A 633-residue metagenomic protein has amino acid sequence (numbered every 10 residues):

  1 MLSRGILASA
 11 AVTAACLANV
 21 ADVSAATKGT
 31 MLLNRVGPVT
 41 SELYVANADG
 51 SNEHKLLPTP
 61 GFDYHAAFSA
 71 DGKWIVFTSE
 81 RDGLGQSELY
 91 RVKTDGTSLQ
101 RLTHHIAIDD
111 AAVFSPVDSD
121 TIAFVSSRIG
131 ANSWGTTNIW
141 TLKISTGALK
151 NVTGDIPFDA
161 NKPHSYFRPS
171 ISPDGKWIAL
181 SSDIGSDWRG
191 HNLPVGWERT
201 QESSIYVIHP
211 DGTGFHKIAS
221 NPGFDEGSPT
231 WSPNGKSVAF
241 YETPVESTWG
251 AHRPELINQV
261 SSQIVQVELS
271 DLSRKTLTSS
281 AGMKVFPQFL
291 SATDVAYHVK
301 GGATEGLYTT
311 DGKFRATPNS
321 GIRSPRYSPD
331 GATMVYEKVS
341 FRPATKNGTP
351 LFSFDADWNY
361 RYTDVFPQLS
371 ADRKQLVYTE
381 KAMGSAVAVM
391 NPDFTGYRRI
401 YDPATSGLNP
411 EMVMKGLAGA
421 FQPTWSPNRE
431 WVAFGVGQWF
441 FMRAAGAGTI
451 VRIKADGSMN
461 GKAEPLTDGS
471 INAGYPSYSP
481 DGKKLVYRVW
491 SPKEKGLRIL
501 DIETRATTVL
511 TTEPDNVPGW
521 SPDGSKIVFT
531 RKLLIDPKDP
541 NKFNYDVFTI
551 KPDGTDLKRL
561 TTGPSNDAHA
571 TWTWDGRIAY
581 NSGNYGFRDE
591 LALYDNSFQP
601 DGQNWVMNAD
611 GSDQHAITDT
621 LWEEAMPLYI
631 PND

Functional and structural regions predicted by a protein language model:
M1-S9: Bacterial N-terminal signal peptides that target proteins for export
A15-D22: C-terminal segment of classical bacterial N-terminal signal peptides
A26-T27, A70-D71, P116-D118, P173-D174 (+9 more regions): Residue-level detector of Asp-centered blade-edge/turn motifs that repeat once per structural unit in beta-propeller
M31, I75, I122, I178 (+8 more regions): Hydrophobic beta-strand positions that form the internal "hydrophobic ladder" of WD40/Gbeta-like beta-propeller blades
R35-E42, L57-F62, T78-Y90, H104-I108 (+20 more regions): A flexible loop/linker signature enriched in serine peptidases of the S9 family
N47-S51, K93-T97, K143-G147, H209-T213 (+8 more regions): Short loop/turn segments that connect beta-strands within beta-propeller blades
Q599-P600, G611-D633: Blade-level signature of beta-propeller repeat domains, shared across WD40, Kelch, NHL, RCC1 and BNR/Asp-box propellers
